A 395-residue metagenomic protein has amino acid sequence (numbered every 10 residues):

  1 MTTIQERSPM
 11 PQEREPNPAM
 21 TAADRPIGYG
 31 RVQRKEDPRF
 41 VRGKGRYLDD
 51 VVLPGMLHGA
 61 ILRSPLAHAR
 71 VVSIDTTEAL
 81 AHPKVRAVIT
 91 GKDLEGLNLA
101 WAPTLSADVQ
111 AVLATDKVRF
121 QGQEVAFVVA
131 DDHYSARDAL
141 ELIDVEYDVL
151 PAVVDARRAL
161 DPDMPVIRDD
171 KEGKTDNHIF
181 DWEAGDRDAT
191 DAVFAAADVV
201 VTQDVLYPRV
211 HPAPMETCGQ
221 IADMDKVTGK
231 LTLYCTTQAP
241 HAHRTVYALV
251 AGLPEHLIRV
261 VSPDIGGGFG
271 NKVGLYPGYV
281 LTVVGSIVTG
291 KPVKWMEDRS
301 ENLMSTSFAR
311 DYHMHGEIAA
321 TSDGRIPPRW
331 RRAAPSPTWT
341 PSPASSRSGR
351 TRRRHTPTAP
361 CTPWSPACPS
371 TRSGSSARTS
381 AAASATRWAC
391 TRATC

Functional and structural regions predicted by a protein language model:
T2-H178, V200-Q203, G278, S286-V288 (+1 more regions): Flexible, low-hydrophobicity surface segments
Q12-I27, V85, L160, D181-F194 (+4 more regions): Charged, low-complexity, helix/coiled-coil-prone segments
E15-A19, D108, S135-A159, F180-G185 (+6 more regions): Gly/Pro-rich active-site capping loops and adjacent beta-alpha segments that organize cofactor/substrate pockets
G30, E36-R39, P103-T104, T175-Q220 (+2 more regions): Glycine-rich loop/linker segments at domain edges
Q33, V51-G55, Q110-V112, K117-G122 (+10 more regions): Solvent-exposed alpha-helices and their adjacent loops that cap or buttress functional pockets in soluble metabolic
I61-G91, F127-Y147, Q220-P263, G270-T289 (+2 more regions): Alpha-helical support elements that line or immediately flank enzyme active sites and cofactor-binding pockets
I89-Q123, R157-E172, Q238, A242 (+4 more regions): Short, surface-exposed loop/turn segments at secondary-structure boundaries that line and modulate
K291-M296: Surface-exposed extracellular loop regions of Gram-negative outer-membrane beta-barrel proteins
